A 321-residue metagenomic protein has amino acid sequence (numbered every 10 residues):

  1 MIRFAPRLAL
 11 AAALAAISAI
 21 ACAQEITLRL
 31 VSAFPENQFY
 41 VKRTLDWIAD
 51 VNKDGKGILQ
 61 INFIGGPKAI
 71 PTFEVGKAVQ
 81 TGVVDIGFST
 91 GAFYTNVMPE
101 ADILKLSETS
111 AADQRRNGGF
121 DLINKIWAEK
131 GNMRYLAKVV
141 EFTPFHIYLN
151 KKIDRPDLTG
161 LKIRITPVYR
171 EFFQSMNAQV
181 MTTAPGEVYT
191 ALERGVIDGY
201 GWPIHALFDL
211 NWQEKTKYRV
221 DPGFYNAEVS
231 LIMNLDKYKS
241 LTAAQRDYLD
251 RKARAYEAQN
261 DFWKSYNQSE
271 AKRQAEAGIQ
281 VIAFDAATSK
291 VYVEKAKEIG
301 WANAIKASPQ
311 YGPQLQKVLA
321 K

Functional and structural regions predicted by a protein language model:
M1, A23-Q24: Absolute protein N-terminus
M1-L10: Bacterial N-terminal signal peptides that target proteins for export
A5, Q38, M98, N117-L122: Secondary-structure junction/capping motif
L10, Q24-D113, A128-K321: N-terminal secretory/targeting leader peptides
A16-A23: N-terminal signal peptide c-region/cleavage motif recognized by signal peptidases
G118-N132: Hinge/lid segment of periplasmic solute-binding proteins
